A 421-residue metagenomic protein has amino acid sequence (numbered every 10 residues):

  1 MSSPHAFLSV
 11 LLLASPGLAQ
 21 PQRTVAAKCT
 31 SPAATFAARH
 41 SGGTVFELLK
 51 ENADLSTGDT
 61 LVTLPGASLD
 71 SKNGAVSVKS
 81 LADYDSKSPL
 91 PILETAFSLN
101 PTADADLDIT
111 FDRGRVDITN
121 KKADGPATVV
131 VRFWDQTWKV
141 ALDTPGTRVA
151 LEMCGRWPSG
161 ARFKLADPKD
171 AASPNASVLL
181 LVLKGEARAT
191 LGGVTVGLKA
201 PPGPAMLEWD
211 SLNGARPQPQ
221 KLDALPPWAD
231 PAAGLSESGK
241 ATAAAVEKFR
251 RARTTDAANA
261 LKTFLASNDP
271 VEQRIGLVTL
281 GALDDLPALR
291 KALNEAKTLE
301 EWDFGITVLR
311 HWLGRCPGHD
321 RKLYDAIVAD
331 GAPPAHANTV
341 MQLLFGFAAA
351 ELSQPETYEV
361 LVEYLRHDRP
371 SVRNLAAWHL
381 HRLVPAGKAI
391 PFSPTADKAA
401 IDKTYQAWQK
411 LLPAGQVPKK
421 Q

Functional and structural regions predicted by a protein language model:
M1-S2: N-terminal secretory signal peptides that target proteins for export/translocation
A6-P16: Bacterial N-terminal signal peptides
Q20-K262: Flexible, surface-exposed loop/linker segments and immediately adjacent secondary-structure boundaries
S236-A252, T263, V271-L283, K291-E295 (+3 more regions): Structural detector for internal amphipathic alpha-helices that build alpha-solenoid repeat scaffolds
T254-F264, D284-A296, D303, R315-V328 (+2 more regions): Amphipathic alpha-helical scaffolding segments comprising HEAT/armadillo-like alpha-solenoid repeats
N268-D269, K297-W302, A332-P333, D368-R369: Short inter-helical turns and helix N-cap capping residues of alpha-solenoid HEAT/ARM repeat scaffolds
M341-G415: Extended alpha-helical scaffolding segments
Q416-Q421: Eukaryotic intrinsically disordered, low-complexity regulatory tails and linkers enriched in charged/polar residues
